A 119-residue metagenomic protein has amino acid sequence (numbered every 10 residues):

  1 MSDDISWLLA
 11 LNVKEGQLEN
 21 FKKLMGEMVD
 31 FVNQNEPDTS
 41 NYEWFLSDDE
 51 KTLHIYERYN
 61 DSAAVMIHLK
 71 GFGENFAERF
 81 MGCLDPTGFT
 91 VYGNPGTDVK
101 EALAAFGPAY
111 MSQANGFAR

Functional and structural regions predicted by a protein language model:
M1-L53, N60-K70, G82-R119: Short S/T/G/P-rich N-terminal loop/turn motif that feeds into the first structured element of a domain
G73-A77: A short, acidic, amphipathic alpha-helical segment used as a generic capping/interface helix at domain edges
